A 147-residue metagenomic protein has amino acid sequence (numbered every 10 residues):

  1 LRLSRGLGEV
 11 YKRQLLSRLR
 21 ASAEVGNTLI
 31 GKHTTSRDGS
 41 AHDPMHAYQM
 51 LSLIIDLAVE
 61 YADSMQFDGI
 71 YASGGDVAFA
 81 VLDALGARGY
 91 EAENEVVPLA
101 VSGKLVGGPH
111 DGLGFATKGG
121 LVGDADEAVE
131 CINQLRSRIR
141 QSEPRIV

Functional and structural regions predicted by a protein language model:
L1-Q14: Single conserved hydrophobic/aromatic residue that forms the stacking wall/gate of nucleotide- or nucleobase-binding
K12-L16, L51, I55, A125-I132: Short, amphipathic alpha-helical "lid/cap" segments that border enzyme active or binding sites
R18, D56, E60, A80 (+3 more regions): Alpha-helical scaffold segments in soluble metabolic enzymes
R18, S22-S73: C-terminal structural cap/anchor segments
H46, G86-G89, C131-R136: Short, solvent-exposed amphipathic alpha-helical segments in soluble enzyme and RNA/protein-processing domains
D76-E127: Conserved, well-ordered active-site substructure
D126-V147: Extended hydrophobic packing segments that form well-structured cores
